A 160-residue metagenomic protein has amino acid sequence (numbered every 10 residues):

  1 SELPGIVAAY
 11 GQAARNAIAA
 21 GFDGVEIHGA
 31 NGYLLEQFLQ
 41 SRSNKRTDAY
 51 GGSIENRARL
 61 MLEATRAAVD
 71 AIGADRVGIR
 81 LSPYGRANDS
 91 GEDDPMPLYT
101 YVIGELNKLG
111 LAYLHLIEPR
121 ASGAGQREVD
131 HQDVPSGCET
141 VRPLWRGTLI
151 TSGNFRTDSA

Functional and structural regions predicted by a protein language model:
S1-A160: Flavin-dependent oxidoreductase catalytic cores
